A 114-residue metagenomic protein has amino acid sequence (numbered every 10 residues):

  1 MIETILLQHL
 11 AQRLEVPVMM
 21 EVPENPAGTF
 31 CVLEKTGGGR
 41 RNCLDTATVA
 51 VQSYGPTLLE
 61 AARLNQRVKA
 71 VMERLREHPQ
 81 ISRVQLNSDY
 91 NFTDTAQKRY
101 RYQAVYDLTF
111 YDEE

Functional and structural regions predicted by a protein language model:
M1-Q12, N25-P26, G38-T46, L86-E114: Short, charged interaction patches at domain edges and termini
M1-R41, L59, R63-A70, E77-P79: Small/polar-rich, solvent-exposed N-terminal microdomains that initiate assembly or binding
M20, Q80-N91: Short, conserved loop-to-beta-strand elements that form functional interface hotspots
Q52-Y54, T109: Short hydrophobic/aromatic beta-strand micro-patches that form the beta-sheet surface supporting nucleotide- or nucleic
